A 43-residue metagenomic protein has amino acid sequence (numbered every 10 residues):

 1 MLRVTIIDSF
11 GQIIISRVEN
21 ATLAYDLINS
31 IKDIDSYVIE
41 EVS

Functional and structural regions predicted by a protein language model:
M1-I14, N29: Short aromatic-glycine-(Arg/Gly/Cys) micro-motifs in beta-strand/loop hairpins
V4-I6, V18, Y37-I39: Hydrophobic beta-strand residues in large extracellular and virion-surface proteins
V18-A24: A short, sequence-level motif marking secondary-structure junctions
N29-S43: Short, mixed-charge low-complexity intrinsically disordered segments
